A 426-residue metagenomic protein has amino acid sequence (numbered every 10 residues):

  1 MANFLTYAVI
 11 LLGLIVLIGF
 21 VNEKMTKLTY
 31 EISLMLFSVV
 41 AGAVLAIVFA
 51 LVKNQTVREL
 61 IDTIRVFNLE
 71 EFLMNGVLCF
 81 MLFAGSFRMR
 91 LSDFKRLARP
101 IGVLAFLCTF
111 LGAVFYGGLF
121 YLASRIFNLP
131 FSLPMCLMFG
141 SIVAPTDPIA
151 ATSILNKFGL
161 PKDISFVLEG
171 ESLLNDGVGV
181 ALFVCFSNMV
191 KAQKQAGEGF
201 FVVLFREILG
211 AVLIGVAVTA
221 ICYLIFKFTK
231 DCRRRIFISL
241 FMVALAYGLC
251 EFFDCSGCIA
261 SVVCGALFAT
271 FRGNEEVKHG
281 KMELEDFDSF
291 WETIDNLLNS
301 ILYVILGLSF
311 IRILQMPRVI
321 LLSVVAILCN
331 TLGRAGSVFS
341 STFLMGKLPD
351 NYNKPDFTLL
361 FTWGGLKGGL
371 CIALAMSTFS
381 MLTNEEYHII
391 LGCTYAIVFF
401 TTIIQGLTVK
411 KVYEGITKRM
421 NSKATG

Functional and structural regions predicted by a protein language model:
M1-G426: Transmembrane helical cores of multi-pass secondary ion antiporters/exchangers
